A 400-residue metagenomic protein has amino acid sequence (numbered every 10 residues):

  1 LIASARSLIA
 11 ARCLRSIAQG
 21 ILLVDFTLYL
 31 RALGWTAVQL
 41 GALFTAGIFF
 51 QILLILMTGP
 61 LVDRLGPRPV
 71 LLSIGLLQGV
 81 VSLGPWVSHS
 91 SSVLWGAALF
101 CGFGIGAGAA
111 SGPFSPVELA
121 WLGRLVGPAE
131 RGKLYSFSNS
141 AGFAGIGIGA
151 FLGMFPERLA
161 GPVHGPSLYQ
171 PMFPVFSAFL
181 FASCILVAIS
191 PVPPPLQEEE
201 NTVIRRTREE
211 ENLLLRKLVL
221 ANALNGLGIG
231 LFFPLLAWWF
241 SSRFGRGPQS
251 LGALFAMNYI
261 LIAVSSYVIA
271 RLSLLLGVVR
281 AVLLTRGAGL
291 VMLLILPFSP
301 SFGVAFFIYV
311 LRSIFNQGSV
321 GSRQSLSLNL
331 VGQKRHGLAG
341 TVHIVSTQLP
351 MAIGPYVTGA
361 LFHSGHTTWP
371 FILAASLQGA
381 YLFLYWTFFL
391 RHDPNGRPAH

Functional and structural regions predicted by a protein language model:
L1-I52, L214-F255: Helix-loop boundary and gating motifs at the non-cytosolic
C13, V81, S91-P113, V304-G318: Hydrophobic core of transmembrane alpha-helices in multi-pass small-molecule transporters, especially MFS/SLC-type
A42-P60, A256-V268: Central cavity-lining transmembrane alpha-helices of secondary-active solute carriers, predominantly the Major
L54-G66, E157, S265-V278, F362-H363: Helix-to-loop junctions at the C-terminal end of transmembrane segments in multipass secondary transporters
P69-G84, R280-I295, A375: Structural signature of the two symmetry-related core transmembrane helices
G106-V126, G318-V331: Intracellular juxtamembrane helix-capping segments at the cytosolic ends of symmetry-related transmembrane helices
Y135-M154, S346-G354: Glycine-rich segments within core transmembrane alpha-helices of 12-TM secondary carriers
Q170-A188, W369-T387: Symmetry-related core transmembrane helices of the 12-TM Major Facilitator Superfamily/SLC fold
